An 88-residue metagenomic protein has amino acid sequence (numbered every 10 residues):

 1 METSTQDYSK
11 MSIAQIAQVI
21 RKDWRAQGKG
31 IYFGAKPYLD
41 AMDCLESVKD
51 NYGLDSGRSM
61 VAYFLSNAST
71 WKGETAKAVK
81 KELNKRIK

Functional and structural regions predicted by a protein language model:
M1-D7, N84-K88: Short intrinsically disordered terminal tails
S4-G34: N-terminal acidic leader/helix
M11-A14, Q18, S59, K77 (+1 more regions): Residue-level marker of intrinsically disordered, low-complexity segments enriched for small/polar residues
I16, Y32, E46, W71-K72 (+1 more regions): Amphipathic alpha-helical interaction segments
I16-V19, D23, Y38-C44, M60-F64 (+1 more regions): Charge-rich, solvent-exposed alpha-helical interaction surfaces
A26-D40, Y52-S56, T75-A78: Short glycine-rich, low-complexity/disordered patches
D43-K72: Acidic, low-complexity, intrinsically disordered interaction modules
N67-I87: Short, compact, well-ordered microdomains
